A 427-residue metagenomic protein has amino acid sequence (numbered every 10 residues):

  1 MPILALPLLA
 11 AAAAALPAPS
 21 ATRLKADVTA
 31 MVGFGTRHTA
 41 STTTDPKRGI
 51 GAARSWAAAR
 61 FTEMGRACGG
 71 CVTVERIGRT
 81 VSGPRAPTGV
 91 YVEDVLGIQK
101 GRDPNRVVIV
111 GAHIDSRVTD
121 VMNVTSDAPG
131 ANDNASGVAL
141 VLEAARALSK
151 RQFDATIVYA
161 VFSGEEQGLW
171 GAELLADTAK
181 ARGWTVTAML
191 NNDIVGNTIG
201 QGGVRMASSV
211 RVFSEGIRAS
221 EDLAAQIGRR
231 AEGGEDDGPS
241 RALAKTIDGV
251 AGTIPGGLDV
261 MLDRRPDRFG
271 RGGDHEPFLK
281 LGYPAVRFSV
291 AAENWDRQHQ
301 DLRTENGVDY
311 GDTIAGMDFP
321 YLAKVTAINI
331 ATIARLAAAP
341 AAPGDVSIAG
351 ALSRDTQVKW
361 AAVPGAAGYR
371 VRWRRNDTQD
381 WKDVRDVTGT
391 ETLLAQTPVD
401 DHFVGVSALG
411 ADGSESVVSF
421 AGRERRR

Functional and structural regions predicted by a protein language model:
A26-Q99: A non-catalytic alpha/beta surface segment that caps or lines the substrate-entry region of metallo-dependent hydrolase
V32, V195-F213, L262-P340: Active-site-adjacent mobile loop/cap segments within catalytic or ligand-binding domains
V110, D115-S116, D120-L169, N329: Alpha-helical metal-binding/catalytic segments enriched in His/Glu/Asp
F162-G273, L281, A285: Metal-dependent peptidase/peptidase-like ectodomains
R354-G365: Conserved aromatic anchor
K382-G389: Short beta-strand segments within Ig-like beta-sandwich modules, predominantly Fibronectin type-III
L394-E415: Beta-strand-rich modules
A411-R427: Extracellular fibronectin type III
